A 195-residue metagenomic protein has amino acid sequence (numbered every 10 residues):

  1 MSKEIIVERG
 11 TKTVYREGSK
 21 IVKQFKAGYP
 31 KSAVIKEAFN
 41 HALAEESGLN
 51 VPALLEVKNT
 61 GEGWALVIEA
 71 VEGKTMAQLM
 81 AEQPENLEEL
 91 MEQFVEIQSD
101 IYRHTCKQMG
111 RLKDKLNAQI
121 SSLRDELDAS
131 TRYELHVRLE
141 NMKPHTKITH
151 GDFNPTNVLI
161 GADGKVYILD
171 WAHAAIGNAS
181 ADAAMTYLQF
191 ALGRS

Functional and structural regions predicted by a protein language model:
E4-I35, A42-E45: ATP-binding glycine-rich loop module of kinase domains
E45-V57: Conserved HxN/HPN-centered segment at the entrance to the catalytic loop of eukaryotic protein kinase-like domains
G61-T75: Conserved short submotifs of the Hanks-type protein kinase catalytic core that shape the nucleotide-binding pocket
M76-E85: AlphaC helix of the protein kinase catalytic domain
P84-K113: Internal "kinase-insert"/substrate-recognition segments embedded within catalytic cores of ATP-dependent enzymes
R103-G151, L159-A162, Y167: An alpha-helical support segment within catalytic cores of ATP-dependent transferases
D170-A174: Activation of the activation-loop gatekeeper triad in protein kinase-fold domains
A183-S195: Active-site activation/catalytic loop segments of kinase-like enzymes and analogous catalytic loops in related
